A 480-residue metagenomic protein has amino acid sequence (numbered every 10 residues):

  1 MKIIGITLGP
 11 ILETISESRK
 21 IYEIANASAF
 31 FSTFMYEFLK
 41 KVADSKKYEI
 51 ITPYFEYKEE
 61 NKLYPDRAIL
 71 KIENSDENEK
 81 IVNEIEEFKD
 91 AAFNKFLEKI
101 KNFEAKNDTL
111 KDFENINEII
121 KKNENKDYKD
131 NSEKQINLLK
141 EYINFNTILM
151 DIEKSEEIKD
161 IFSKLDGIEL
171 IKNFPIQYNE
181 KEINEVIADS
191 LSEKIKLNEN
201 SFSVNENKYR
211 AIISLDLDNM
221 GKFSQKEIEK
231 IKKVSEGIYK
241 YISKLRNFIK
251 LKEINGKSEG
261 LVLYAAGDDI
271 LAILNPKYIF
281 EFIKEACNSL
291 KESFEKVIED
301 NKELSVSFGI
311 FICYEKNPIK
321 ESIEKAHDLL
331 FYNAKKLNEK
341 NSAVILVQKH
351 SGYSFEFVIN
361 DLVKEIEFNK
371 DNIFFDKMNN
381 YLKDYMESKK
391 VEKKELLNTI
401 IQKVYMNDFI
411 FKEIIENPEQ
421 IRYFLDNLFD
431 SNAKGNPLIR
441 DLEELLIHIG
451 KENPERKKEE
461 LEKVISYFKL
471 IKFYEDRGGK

Functional and structural regions predicted by a protein language model:
M1-K480: Regulatory and interdomain segments flanking nucleotide-handling catalytic cores in signaling/defense enzymes
